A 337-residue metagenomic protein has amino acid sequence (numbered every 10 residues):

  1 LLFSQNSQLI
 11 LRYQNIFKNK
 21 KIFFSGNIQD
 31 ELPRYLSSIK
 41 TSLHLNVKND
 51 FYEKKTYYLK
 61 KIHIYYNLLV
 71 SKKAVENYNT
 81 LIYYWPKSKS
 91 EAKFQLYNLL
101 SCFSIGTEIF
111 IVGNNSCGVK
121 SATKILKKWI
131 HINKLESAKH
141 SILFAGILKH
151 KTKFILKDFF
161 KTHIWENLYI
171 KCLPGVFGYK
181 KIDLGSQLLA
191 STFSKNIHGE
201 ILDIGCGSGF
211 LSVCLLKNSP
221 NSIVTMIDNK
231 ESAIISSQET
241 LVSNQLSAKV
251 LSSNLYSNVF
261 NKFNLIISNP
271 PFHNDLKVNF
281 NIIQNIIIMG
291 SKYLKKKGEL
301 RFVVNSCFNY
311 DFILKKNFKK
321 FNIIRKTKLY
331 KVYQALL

Functional and structural regions predicted by a protein language model:
L2-H63, L184-V259, L265-S268: Conserved SAM/SAH cofactor-binding pocket of Class I
V47-K48, N114, D228-A233, V278 (+2 more regions): Short beta->alpha hinge that forms the Motif I/post-I loop of the SAM-binding pocket
T80-K89, I204-S208, F263-L276: Conserved proline-anchored active-site loop of SAM-dependent methyltransferases that bridges a beta-strand
K93-I105, Q284-K296: A short glycine-rich, Lys/Arg-flanked "PGG" loop and its adjoining helix->strand segment in the class I
G106-N115, K297-V304: Conserved beta-strand signature within the Rossmann-like core of class I S-adenosyl-L-methionine
H131-W165, N305-L337: Class I S-adenosyl-L-methionine
S137-E200: SAM-dependent Rossmann-like transferase core, predominantly class I methyltransferases with a strong bias toward
E231-S232, S268-S291: Mobile active-site "lid"/loop adjacent to the S-adenosyl-L-methionine
